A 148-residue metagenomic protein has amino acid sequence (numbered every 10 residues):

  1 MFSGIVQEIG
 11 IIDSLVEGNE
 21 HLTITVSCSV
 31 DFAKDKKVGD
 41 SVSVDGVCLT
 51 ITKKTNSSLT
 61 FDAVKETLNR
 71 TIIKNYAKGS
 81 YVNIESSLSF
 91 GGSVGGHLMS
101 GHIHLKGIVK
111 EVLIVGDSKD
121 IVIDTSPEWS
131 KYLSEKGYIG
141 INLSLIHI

Functional and structural regions predicted by a protein language model:
M1-L145: Conserved loop->alpha-helix
